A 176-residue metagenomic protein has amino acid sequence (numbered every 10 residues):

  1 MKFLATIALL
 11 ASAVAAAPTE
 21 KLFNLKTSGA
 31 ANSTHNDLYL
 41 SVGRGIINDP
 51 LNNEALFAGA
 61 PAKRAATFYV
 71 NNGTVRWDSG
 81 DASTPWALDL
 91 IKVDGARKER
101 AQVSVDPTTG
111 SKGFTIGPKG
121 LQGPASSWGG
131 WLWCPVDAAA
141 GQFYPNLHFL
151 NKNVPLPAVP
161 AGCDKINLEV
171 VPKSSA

Functional and structural regions predicted by a protein language model:
M1-T19: Fungal secretory targeting signals
F3, A8-L9, A55, A87-D89 (+1 more regions): Acidic/proline-rich low-complexity IDRs
A8, A13-V14, G29, A55 (+4 more regions): Generic low-complexity, intrinsically disordered sequence content enriched in small uncharged/hydrophobic residues
S12, R64, N153-P157: Intrinsically disordered, low-complexity boundary segments flanking structured domains
A17-N48, R100-A176: Extracellular glycan/ECM-engagement signal in secreted proteins
G43, D49-D94: Short, well-structured hydrophobic secondary-structure segments
D81-R97, S104-V105, G113, K165: Surface-exposed, low-hydrophobicity beta-strand/loop segments enriched in small/polar/acidic residues
